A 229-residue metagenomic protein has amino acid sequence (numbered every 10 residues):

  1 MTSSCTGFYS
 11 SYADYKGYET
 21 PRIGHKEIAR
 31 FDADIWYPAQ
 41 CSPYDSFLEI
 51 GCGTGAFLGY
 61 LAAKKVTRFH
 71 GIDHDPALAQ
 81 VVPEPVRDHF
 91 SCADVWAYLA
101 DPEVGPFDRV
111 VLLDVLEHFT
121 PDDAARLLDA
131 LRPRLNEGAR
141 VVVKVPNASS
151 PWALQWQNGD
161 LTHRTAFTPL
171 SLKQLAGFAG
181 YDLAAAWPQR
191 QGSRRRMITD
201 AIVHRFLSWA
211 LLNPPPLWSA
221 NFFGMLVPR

Functional and structural regions predicted by a protein language model:
M1-G105, R109-V111, D122-L128, W187-Q191 (+1 more regions): Conserved N-terminal segment of class I S-adenosyl-L-methionine
F69, V141-V143: Hydrophobic/aromatic residues located in beta-strands of well-ordered beta-sheets within soluble catalytic
D114-H118: Short catalytic micro-motifs in class I SAM-dependent methyltransferases
F119, S149-P151, R190-G192: Feature marks short, surface-exposed loop/turn motifs that line or immediately flank catalytic pockets and channel
A125-E137: A short glycine-rich, Lys/Arg-flanked "PGG" loop and its adjoining helix->strand segment in the class I
V142, Q174, A185-R229: A C-terminal cap/extension of S-adenosyl-L-methionine-dependent methyltransferases that defines the acceptor-substrate
V143-H163: Short, glycine-/aromatic-enriched active-site segment of Class I SAM-dependent methyltransferases
R164-A179: Short alpha-helix
